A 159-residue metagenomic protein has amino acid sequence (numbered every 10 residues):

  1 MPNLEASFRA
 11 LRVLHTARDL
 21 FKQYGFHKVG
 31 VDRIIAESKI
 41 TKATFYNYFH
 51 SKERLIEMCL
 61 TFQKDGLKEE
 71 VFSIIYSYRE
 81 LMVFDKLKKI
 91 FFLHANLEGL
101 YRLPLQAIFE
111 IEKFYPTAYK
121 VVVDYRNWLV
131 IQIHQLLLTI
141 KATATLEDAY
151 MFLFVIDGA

Functional and structural regions predicted by a protein language model:
M1-F8: N-terminal intrinsically disordered/low-complexity leader segments
F8-A17, I34, C59-Q63, L67 (+2 more regions): Generic hydrophobic, amphipathic alpha-helix propensity
R12, L20-R54, M58: Helix-turn-helix
T16-L20, L93, V155: Short amphipathic alpha-helical elements of helix-turn-helix/winged-helix folds
M58, F72-L100, F152: Hydrophobic alpha-helical connector segments
D65-E69, L97, Y115-K141, L146-Y150: Amphipathic alpha-helical packing segments from all-alpha helical-bundle domains
A95-T117: Amphipathic alpha-helical segments used for helix-helix packing
Q106, E110, L138-A159: Hydrophobic/aromatic-rich alpha-helical bundle segments in the mid-to-C-terminal region
